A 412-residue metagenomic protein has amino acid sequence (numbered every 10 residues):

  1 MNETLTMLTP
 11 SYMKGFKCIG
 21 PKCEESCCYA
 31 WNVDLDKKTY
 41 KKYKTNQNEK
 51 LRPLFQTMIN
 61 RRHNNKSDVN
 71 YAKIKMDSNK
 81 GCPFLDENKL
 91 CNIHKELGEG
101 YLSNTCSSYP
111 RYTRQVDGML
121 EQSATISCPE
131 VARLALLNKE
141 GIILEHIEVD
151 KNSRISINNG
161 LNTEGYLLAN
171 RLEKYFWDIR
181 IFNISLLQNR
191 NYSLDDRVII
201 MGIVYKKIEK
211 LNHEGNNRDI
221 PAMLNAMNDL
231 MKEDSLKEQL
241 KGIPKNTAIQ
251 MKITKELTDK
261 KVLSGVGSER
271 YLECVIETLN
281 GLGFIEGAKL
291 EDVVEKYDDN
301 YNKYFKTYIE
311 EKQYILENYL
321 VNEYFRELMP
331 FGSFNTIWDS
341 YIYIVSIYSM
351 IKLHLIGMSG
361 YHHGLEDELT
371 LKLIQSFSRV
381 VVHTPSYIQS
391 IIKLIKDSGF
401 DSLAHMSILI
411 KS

Functional and structural regions predicted by a protein language model:
M1-E3, S156-G160, N302-E310: Short, mixed-charge, low-aromatic patches
M1-S103, S107-N152: N-terminal cysteine/histidine-rich coordination modules
T4, L8-T9, E24-C28, E87 (+5 more regions): Generic alpha-helix detector with strongest preference for long hydrophobic helices that associate with membranes
C28-L35, I184-V198, S359-H362: Short, exposed beta-strand "edge-strand" segments with a Pro/Gly-rich flavor and a Y/T-containing core
W31, H94-G98, V116, R171 (+2 more regions): Conserved aromatic-histidine-acidic binding/catalytic patches
Q47, L186-L187, L355: Hydrophobic, Leu/Ile/Phe/Ala-enriched alpha-helical segments that form helix-helix packing faces
E130-D229: Charged, amphipathic alpha-helical linkers/stalks
S193-S412: Hydrophobic, aromatic-lined core segments that form the binding pocket/scaffold for planar heteroaromatic ligands
